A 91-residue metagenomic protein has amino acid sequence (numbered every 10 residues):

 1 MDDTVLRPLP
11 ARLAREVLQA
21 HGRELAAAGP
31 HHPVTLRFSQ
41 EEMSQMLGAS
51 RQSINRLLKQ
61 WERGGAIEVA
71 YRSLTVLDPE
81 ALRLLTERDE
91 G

Functional and structural regions predicted by a protein language model:
M1-M46: Polybasic "coupling" helices that flank or enter modular domains
E24-G29, S39, L74-G91: Short, cationic-aromatic polyanion-contact patches
Q60-W61: Basic amphipathic alpha-helical segments that dock to polyanions
G65: Glycine-centered, phosphate/nucleic-acid-interacting loop/turn motifs that mediate DNA/RNA or nucleotide
E68-Y71: Beta-hairpin "wing" of winged helix-turn-helix
